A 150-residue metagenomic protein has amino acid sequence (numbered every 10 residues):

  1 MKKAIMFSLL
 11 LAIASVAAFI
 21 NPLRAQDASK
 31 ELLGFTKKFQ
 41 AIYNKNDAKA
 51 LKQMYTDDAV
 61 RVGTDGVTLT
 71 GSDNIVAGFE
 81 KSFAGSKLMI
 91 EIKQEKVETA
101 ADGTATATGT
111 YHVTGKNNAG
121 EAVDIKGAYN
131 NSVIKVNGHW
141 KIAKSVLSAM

Functional and structural regions predicted by a protein language model:
A4, S8, A12, V16-Q53 (+1 more regions): Short, low-complexity N-terminal intrinsically disordered segments enriched in polar/charged residues
Q26, N118-D124: A short acidic/glycine-rich loop-to-helix N-cap element
F39, L51-K52, A59, G71 (+3 more regions): Hydrophobic pocket/interface hotspot
Y55, D65, K96, G109-Y111 (+2 more regions): A mature extracytoplasmic/lumenal domain signature
V60-T70, K81-K87: A short gly/proline-enriched turn/hairpin at secondary-structure junctions
A77-A119: Surface-exposed, charged secondary-structure patches
K126-M150: Short beta-strand edge/turn micro-motifs at domain boundaries
